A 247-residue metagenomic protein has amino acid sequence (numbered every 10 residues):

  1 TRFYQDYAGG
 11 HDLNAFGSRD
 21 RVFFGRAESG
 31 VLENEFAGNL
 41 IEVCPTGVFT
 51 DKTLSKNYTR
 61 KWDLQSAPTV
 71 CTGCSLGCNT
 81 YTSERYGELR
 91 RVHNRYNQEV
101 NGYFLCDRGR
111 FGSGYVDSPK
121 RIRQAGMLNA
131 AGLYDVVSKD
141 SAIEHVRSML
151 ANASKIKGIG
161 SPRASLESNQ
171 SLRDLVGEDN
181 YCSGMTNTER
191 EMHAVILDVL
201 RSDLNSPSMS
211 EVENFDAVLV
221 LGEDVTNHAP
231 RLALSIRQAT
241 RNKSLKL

Functional and structural regions predicted by a protein language model:
T1-A8, A37, I41, F49-L247: Catalytic alpha/large subunits of respiratory electron-transfer oxidoreductases, centered on bis-MGD molybdoenzymes
H11-G25, E191: Short, conserved phosphate-binding/catalytic loop or strand-edge motifs used in phosphoryl-/nucleotidyl-transfer
S18, S29, T186-T188: Residues that form or immediately flank small-molecule/cofactor binding pockets and catalytic motifs
R19-D20, G30, D224-T226: Short acidic/polar capping segments at secondary-structure boundaries
V22-N39: Aromatic/His-enriched, Gly/Pro-containing loop or helix-boundary segments that lie immediately adjacent to catalytic
